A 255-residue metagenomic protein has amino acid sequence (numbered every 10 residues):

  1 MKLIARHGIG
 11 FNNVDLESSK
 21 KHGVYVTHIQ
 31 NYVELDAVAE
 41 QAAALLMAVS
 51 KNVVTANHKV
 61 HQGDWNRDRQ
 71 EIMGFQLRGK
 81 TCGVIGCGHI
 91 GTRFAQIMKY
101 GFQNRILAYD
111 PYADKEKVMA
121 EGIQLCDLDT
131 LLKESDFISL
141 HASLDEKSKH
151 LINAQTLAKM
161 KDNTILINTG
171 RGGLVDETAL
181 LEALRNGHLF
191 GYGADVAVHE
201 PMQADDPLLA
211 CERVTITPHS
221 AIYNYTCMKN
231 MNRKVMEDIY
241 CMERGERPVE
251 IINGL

Functional and structural regions predicted by a protein language model:
M1-H58: Phosphate/diphosphate ligand-binding glycine-rich loop within oxidoreductases
M1-K2, D15-S18, K147-L166, E177-L181: Rossmann-fold NAD(P) dinucleotide-binding segment
I9, D136, H141-L144, G170-R171 (+1 more regions): Short glycine-/small-residue-rich Rossmann-like dinucleotide-binding loops
A39-H58, K80, Y100-N104, K234-C241 (+1 more regions): Oxidoreductase and adenylate-handling cofactor-binding alpha/beta cores
Q62-D68, M119-L125, E146-L151, G173 (+2 more regions): Short gly/ser/thr-rich secondary-structure transition/capping motifs
Q70-D162: Rossmann-like dinucleotide/phosphate-binding beta-alpha-beta segment
N163-L255: Rossmann-like dinucleotide-binding domain for NAD(H)/NADP(H)
